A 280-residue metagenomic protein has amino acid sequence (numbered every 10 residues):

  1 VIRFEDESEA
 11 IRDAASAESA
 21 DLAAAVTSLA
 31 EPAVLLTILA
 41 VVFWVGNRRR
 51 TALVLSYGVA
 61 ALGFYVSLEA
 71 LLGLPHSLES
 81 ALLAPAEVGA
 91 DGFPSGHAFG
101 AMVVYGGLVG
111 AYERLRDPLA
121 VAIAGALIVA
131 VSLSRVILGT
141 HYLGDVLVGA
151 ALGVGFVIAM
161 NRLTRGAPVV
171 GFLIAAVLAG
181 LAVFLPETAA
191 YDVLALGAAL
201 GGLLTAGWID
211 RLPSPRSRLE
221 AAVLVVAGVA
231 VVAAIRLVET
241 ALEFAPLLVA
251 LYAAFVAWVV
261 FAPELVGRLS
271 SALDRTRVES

Functional and structural regions predicted by a protein language model:
V1-V34, Y65-A86, P215-E220, E239-S280: N-terminal transmembrane-helix/juxtamembrane module of multi-pass inner/ER membrane proteins
S16, W44-R48, S77, A111-R116: Juxtamembrane helix-boundary/capping and inter-helix hinge elements in multi-pass membrane proteins
T27-N47, M102: Hydrophobic alpha-helical transmembrane segments
V41-A61: Interfacial segments of alpha-helical transmembrane regions
G46, L72-L74, G139: Short helix-capping/hinge motifs at transmembrane helix termini and TM-loop junctions
A61-V66, I128-V131, G202-L203, V260: Alpha-helical transmembrane segments of multi-pass membrane proteins
A61-Y65, V157, V231, I235 (+2 more regions): Alpha-helical transmembrane segments of multipass membrane proteins
L78-G228, V232-V238: Membrane-embedded catalytic cores of phosphoryl/pyrophosphoryl-handling enzymes
